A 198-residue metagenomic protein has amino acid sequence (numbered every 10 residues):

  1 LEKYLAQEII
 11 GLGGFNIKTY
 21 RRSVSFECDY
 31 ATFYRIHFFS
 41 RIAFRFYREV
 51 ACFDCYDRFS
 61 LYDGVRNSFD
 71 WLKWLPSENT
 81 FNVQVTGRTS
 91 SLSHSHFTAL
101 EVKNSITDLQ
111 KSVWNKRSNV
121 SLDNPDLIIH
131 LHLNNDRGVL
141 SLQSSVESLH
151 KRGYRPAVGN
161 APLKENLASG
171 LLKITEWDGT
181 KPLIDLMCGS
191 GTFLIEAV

Functional and structural regions predicted by a protein language model:
L1-P125: Non-catalytic nucleic-acid substrate-recognition regions in nucleic-acid-modifying enzymes
D29, T86, N134, S141-S145: Generic beta-structure capping elements
T32, T89, R137, V146 (+1 more regions): Short loop/turn segments at secondary-structure transitions that flank enzyme active sites
N79, G138-V139: Short coil-to-beta-strand
L140-E176: SAM-dependent Rossmann-like transferase core, predominantly class I methyltransferases with a strong bias toward
L163-V198: Conserved S-adenosyl-L-methionine
